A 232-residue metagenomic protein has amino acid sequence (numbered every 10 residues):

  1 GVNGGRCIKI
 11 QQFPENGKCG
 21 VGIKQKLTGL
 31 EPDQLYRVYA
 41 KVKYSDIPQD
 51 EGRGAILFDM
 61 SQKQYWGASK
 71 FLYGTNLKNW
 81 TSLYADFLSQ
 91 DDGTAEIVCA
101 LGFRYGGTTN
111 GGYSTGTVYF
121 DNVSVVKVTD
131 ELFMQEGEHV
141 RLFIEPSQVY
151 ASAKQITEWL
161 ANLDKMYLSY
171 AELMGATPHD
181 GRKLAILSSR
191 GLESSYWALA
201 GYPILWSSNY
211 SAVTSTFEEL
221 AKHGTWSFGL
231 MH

Functional and structural regions predicted by a protein language model:
G1-E131: Extracellular and organelle-lumenal recognition/adhesion modules and their flexible linkers in secreted
E136-H232: Juxtacatalytic substrate-recognition/specificity segment
